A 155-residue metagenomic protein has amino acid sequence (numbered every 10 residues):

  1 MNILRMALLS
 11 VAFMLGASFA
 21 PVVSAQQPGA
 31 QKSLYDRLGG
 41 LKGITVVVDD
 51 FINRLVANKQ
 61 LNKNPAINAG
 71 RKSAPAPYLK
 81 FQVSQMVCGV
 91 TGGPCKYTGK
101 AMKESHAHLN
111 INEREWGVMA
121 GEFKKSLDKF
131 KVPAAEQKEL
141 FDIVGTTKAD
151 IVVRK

Functional and structural regions predicted by a protein language model:
M1-A12, F19: Bacterial N-terminal signal peptides that target proteins for export
M14-P21, A57: Hydrophobic membrane-targeting signal helices
V23-K155: Core of compact, soluble alpha-helical bundle domains
